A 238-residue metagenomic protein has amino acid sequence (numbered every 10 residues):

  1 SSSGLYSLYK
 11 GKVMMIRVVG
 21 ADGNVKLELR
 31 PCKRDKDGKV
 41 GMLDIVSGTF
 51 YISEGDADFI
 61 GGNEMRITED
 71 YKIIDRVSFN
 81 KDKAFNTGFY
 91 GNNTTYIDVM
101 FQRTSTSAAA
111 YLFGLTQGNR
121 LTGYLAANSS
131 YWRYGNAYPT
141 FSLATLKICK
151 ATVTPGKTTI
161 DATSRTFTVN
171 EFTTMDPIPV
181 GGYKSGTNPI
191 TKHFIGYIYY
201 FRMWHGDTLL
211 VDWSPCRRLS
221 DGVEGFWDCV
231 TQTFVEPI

Functional and structural regions predicted by a protein language model:
S1, I67-S78, M100-S107, R120-T173: Extracellular glycan-interaction surfaces
S1-K10, T166-Y197: Flexible glycan-contacting loops in extracellular carbohydrate-active proteins
S2-S7, F50-Y51, K83-N86, T106-A109 (+4 more regions): Short, surface-exposed beta-strand/loop "edge" segments at domain boundaries and coil↔beta transitions
S3, D35, K83, G91 (+4 more regions): Residues that cap or initiate secondary-structure elements
S3-D70, Y199-I238: Extended recognition patches within non-cytosolic domains
L5-M14, N86-D98, S105, Y138-T152 (+2 more regions): Extracellular/lumenal carbohydrate-interaction signature centered on repeated Trp-anchored short motifs
S7, G20-L27, T68-R133, H205-V211: Extracellular glycan-recognition modules
M15, G41, D98-M100, T122-Y124 (+4 more regions): Ordered hydrophobic segments in well-structured contexts
